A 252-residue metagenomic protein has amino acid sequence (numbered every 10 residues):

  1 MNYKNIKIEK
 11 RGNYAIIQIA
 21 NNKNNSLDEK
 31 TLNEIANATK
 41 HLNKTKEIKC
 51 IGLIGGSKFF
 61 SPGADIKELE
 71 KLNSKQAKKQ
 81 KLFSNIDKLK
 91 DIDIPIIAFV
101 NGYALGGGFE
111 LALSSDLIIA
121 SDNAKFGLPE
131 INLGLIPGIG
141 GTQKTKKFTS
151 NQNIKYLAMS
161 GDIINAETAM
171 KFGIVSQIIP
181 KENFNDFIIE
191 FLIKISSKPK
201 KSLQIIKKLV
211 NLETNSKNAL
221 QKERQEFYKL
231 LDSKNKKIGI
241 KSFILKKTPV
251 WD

Functional and structural regions predicted by a protein language model:
M1-I16, D162-I195, Q204-T214, G239 (+1 more regions): Amphipathic alpha-helical segments at domain termini/boundaries
M1-I54: Conserved CoA-thioester-binding segment of acyl-CoA-metabolizing enzymes
L32, I66, L82, T142 (+4 more regions): A general structural signal for well-ordered alpha-helical segments in protein cores
L32-N33, K44-E47, I54-K88, A104 (+1 more regions): Glycine- (often His-adjacent) and acidic-residue-rich active-site loop that binds/positions the CoA thioester
K90-P199, S233, I238: Crotonase-fold acyl-CoA enzyme core
L157-A158, L209-E213, E226-L231: Helix-loop "lid/cap" segments that line or gate small-molecule binding pockets
